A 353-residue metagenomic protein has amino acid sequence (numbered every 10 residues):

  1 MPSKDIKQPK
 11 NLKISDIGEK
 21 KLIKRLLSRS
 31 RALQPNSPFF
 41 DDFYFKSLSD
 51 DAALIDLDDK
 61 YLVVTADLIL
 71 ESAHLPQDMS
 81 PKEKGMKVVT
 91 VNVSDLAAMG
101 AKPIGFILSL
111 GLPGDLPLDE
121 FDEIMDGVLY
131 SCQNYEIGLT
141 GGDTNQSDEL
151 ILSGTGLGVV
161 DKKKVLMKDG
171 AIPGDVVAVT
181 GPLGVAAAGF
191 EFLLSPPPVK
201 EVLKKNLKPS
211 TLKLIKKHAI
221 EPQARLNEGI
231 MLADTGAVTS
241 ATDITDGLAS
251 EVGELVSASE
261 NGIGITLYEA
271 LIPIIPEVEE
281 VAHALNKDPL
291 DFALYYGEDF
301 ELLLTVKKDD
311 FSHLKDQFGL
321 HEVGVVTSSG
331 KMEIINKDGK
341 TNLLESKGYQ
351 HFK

Functional and structural regions predicted by a protein language model:
M1-S80, M99, L108: Extreme N-terminal cap/leader segments of soluble proteins
P2-L22, S28-Q34, S80, D115-G138 (+3 more regions): Glycine-/charge-enriched secondary-structure boundary and capping motifs
D42-K46, E221, F292-Y295: Short Gly/Pro-enriched turn/cap motifs at secondary-structure boundaries
Y44-K46, P76-V93, D115-D126: Glycine-rich anion/phosphate-binding loops
L54, N92, G100, L139 (+4 more regions): Residue-level signal for inorganic ion chemistry
D58, I69, P103-P196, V325: Glycine-rich anion-binding loops of enzyme active sites
V63-A66, M167-M231: Short, acidic (Asp/Glu-rich) active-site segment that either coordinates a divalent metal cofactor
H218-E251: Active-site rim beta-loop-alpha module in soluble metabolic enzymes
